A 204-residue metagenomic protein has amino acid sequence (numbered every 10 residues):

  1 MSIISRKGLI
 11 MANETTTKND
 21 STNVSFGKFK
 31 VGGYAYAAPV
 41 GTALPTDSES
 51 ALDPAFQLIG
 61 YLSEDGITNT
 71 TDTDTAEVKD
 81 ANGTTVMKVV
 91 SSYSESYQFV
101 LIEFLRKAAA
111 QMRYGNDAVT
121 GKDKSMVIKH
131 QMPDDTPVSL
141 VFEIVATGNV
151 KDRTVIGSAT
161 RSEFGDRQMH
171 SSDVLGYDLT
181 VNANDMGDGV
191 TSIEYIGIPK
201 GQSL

Functional and structural regions predicted by a protein language model:
M1-S5: Gram-positive cell-envelope targeting signals
R6-A109, S158-G176: Solvent-exposed edge beta-strands and adjacent loop segments that serve as assembly or binding interfaces
A35, L140-F142, Y195: Hydrophobic beta-strand residues in large extracellular and virion-surface proteins
S96-V100, S139-E143, D178-N182: Beta-strand secondary-structure signal
L101-L105, I144-G148, A183-G187: Beta-strand elements of well-folded, non-transmembrane domains
R106-G157: Short helix-loop boundary/capping segments
V150-L204: Mixed-charge, glycine-accented linear interaction segment located at domain edges/termini
